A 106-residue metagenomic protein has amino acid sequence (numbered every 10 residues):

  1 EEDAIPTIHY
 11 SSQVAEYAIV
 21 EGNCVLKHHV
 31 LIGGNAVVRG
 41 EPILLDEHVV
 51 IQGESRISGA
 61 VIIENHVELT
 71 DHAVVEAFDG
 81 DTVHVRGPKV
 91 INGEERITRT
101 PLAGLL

Functional and structural regions predicted by a protein language model:
E1, A18: A contiguous, well-structured "functional interface" segment within a domain
D3-T7, C24-L106: Glycine-rich hexapeptide-repeat left-handed beta-helix
Q13-Y17: LRR N-terminal entry segment and analogous cap-like coil->beta motifs
